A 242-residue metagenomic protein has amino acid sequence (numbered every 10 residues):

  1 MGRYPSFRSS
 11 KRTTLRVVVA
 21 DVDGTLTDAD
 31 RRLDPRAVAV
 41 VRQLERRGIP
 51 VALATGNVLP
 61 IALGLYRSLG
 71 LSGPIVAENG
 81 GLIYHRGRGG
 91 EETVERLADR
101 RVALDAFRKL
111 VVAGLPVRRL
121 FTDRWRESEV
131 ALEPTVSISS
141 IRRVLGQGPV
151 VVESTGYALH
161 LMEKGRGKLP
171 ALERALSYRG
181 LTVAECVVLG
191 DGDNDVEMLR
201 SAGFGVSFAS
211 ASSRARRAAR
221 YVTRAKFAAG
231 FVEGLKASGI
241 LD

Functional and structural regions predicted by a protein language model:
M1-V22: Non-catalytic pre-domain segments flanking phosphatase-related domains
Y4-F7, S201, V206-D242: Asp-based, Mg2+/Mn2+-dependent phosphohydrolase catalytic module
R16-V19, P74, L181, V187: Hydrophobic "anchor" residues on beta-strands that sit immediately upstream of conserved functional sites
V18, L44, I75, G205-S207 (+1 more regions): Short, well-ordered beta-strand core segments
A29-T122: Active-site phosphate-binding/coordination module
L69-S72, E92-R96, I138, T223-K226 (+1 more regions): Short, hinge-like loop/turn segments at secondary-structure boundaries
D105-A202, S210, R214-A218: Conserved acidic, metal-coordinating active-site core of Asp-based, Mg2+-dependent phosphoryl-transfer enzymes
